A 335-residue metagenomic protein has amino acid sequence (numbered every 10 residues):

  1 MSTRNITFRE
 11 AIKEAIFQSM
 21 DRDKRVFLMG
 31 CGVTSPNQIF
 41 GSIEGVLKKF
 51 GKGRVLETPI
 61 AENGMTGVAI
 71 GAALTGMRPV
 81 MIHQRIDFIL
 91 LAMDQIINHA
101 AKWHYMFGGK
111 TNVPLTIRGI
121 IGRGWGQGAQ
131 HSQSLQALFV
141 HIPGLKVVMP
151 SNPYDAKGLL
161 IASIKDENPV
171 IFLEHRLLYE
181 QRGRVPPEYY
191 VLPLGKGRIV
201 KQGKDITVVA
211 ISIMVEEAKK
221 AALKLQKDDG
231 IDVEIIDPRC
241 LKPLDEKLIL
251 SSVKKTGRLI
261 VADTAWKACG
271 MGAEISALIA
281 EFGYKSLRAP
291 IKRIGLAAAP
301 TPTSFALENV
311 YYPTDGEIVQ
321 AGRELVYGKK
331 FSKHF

Functional and structural regions predicted by a protein language model:
M1-P169, L173, N309-V310, K333-F335: Thiamine diphosphate
V33, F40-K49, K110-P114, G124 (+1 more regions): Thiamine diphosphate
